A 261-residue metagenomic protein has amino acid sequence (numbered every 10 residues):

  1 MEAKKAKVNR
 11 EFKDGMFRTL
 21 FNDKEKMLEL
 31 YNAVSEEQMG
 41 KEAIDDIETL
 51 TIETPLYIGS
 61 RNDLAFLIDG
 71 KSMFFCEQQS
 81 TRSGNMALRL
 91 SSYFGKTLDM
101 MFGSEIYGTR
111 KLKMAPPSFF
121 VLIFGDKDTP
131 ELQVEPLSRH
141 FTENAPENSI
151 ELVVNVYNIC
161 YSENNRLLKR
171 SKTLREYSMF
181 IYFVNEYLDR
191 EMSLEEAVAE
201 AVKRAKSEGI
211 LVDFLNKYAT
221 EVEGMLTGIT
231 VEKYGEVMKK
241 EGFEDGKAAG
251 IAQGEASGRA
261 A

Functional and structural regions predicted by a protein language model:
M1-R170: Accessory alpha/beta interaction modules
E2-K7, L67-S80, Y157, M179-A261: Short, charged alpha-helical interaction segments and adjacent helix-coil junctions
T173-L174: Solvent-exposed, non-transmembrane segments of extracytoplasmic/periplasmic domains
